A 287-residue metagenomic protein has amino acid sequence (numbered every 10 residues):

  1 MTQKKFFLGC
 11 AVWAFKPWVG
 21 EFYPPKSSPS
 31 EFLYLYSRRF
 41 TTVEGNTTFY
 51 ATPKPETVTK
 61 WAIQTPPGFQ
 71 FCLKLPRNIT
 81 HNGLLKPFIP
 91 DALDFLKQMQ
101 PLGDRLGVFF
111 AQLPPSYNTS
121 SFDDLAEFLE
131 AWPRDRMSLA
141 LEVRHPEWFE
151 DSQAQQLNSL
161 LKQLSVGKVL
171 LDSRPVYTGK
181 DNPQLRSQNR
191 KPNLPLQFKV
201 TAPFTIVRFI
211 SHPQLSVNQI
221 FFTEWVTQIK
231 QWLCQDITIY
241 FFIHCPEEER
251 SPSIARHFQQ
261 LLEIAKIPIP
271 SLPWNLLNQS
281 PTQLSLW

Functional and structural regions predicted by a protein language model:
M1-W287: Residues lining hydrophobic/aromatic ligand-binding pockets adjacent to catalytic sites
